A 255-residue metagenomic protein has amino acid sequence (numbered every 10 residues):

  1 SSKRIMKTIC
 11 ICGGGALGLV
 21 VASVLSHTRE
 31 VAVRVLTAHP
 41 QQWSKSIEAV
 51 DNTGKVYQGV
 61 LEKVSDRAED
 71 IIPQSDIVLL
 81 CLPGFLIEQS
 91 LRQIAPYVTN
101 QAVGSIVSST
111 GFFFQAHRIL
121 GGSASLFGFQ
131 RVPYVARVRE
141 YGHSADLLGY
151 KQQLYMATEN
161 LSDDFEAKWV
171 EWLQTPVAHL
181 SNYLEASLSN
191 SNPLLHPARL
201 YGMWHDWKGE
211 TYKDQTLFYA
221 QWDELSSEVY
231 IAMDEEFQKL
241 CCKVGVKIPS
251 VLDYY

Functional and structural regions predicted by a protein language model:
R4-V56: NAD(P)+-binding Rossmann beta1-loop-alpha1 motif at the extreme N-terminus of oxidoreductases
K7, Q101, Q152-L154: Nucleotide donor/acceptor-binding cores
Q41-S46, G111-Q115, D164: Short, charged/polar "capping" segments at the starts of alpha-helices and the immediately preceding loops
V60-Q74: Short acidic low-complexity segments
I77-L80, G84-G142: Rossmann-like NAD(P)(H) cofactor-binding subdomain of soluble oxidoreductases
A116-D214: Rossmann-fold dinucleotide-binding core
H205-Q238: A conserved active-site cap/scaffold subdomain adjacent to cofactor or substrate pockets
M233-Y255: Small-residue-rich helix-loop
